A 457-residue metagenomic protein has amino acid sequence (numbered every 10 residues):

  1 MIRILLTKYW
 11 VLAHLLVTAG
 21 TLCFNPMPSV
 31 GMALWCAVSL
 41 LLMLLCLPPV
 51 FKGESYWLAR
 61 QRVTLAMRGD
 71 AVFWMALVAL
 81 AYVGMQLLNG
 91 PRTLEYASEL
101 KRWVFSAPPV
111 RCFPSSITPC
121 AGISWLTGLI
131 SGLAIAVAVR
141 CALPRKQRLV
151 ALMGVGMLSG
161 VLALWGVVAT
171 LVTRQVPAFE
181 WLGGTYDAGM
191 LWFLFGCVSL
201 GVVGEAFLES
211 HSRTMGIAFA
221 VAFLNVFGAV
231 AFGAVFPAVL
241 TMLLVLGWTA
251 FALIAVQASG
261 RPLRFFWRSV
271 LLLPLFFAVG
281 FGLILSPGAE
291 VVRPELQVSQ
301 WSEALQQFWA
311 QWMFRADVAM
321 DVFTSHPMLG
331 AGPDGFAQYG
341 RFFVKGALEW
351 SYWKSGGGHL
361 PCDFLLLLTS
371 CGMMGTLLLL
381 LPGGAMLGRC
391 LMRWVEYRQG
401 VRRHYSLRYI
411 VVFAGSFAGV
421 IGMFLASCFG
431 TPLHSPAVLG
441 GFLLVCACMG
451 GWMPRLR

Functional and structural regions predicted by a protein language model:
M1-P26, W35-L45, G84, C120-P287 (+3 more regions): Alpha-helical transmembrane segments of multi-pass inner-membrane proteins
V11-N25, L42-L133: N-terminal hydrophobic segments of proteins, predominantly signal-anchor/transmembrane helices of inner/organellar
A59, Q307, Q311, R315 (+3 more regions): Juxtamembrane loop-helix boundary motifs flanking transmembrane segments in multi-pass membrane proteins
R60-V63, C120-A121, Q300-L305, S406-L407: Extracytoplasmic loops and strand-loop junctions of Gram-negative outer membrane beta-barrel proteins
R68, F308, S355, R408-V412: Helix-boundary and loop/linker segments of multi-pass membrane transporters
L94-I117, V291-A310, V322, P333-T369: Interfacial juxtamembrane loops and adjacent helix segments that form the catalytic/substrate-binding surfaces
A220, A316, L329, G357-L365 (+1 more regions): Alpha-helical membrane-protein architecture signal
L244-V245, R264-R268, L272, F277-V318 (+1 more regions): Flexible juxtamembrane loops connecting transmembrane helices in multi-pass membrane enzymes that build or modify
